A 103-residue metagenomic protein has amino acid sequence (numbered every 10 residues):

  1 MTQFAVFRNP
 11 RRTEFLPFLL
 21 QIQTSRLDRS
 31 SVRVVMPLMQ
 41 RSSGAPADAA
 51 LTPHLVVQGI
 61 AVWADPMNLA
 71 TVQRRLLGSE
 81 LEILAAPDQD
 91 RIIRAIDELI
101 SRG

Functional and structural regions predicted by a protein language model:
Q3-V6, E14-H54: Compact nucleic-acid interaction/catalytic patches
R12, T24, D97, S101: Residue-level marker of positions within ordered structural domains that often coincide with functionally constrained
R12-E14, G59: Glycine-centered tight beta-turn/hairpin loop motif at sheet-sheet or coil-to-beta transitions
V57-G103: C-terminal terminal-subdomain/extension
